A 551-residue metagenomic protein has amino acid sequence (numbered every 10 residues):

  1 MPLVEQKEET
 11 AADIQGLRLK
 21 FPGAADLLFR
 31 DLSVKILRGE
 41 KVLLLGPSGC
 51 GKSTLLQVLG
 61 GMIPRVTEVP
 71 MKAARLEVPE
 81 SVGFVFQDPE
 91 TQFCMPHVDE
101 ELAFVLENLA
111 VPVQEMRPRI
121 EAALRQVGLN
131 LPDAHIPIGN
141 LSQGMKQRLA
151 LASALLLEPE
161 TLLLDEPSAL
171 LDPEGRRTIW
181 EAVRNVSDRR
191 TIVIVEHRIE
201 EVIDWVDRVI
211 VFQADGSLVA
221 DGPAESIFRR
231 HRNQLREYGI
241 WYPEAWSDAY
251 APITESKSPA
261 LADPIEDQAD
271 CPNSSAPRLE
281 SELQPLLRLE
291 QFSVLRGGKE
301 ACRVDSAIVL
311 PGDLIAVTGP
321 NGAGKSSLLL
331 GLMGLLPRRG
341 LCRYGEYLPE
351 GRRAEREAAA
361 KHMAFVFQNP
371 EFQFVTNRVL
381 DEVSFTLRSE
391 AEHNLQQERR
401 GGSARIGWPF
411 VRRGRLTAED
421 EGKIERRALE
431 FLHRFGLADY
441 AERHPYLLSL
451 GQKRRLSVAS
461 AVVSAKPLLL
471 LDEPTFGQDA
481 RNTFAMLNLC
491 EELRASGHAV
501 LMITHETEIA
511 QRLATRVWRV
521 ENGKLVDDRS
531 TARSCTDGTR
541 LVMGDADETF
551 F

Functional and structural regions predicted by a protein language model:
L45-P47, T318-P320: The feature captures the beta-strand-to-loop junction immediately N-terminal to the Walker
E115-D133, E398-R412, L416, D420-Y440: Conserved ABC ATPase "signature" region
P137-L141, H444-L448: Conserved ABC ATPase signature
L155, A461-V462: ABC ATPase C-loop
L162-D165, L469-D472: Catalytic Walker B motif of ABC-type/P-loop ATPase nucleotide-binding domains
D172, D479: ABC-family nucleotide-binding domains
E196-H197, T504-H505: H-loop/switch region of ABC-family ATPase nucleotide-binding domains
G216-G239, K524-F550: Conserved beta-strand-loop-alpha-helix hinge in the C-terminal portion of ABC ATPase nucleotide-binding domains
